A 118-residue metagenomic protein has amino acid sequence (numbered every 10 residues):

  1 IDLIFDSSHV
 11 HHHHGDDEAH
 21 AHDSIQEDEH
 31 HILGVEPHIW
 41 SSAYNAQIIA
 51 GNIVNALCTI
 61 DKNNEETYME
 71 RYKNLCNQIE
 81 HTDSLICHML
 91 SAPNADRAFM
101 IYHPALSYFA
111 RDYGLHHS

Functional and structural regions predicted by a protein language model:
I1-S118: Extracytoplasmic metal-acquisition and chelation regions
